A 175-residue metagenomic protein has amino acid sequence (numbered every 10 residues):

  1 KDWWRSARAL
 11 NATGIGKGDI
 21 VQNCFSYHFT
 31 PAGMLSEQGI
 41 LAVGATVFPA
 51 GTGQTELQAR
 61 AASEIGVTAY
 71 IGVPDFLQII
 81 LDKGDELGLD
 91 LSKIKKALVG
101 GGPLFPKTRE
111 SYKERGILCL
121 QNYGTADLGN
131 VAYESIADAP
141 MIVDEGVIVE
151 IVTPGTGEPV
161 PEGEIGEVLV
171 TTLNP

Functional and structural regions predicted by a protein language model:
D2-N11, I20-I79: AMP-binding/adenylate-forming
N11-I15, G39, G88-D90: Glycine-rich helix-loop-beta junction characteristic of Rossmann-like nucleotide cofactor-binding loops
K17-G18, I94: Phosphate-coordination loops involved in phosphoryl transfer and adenosine-cofactor binding
G18-I20, E167: Residues that mark the start of a beta-strand
V43-G44, I65, K93, E114-G116: Short, structured coil segments at secondary-structure junctions
A62-G66, D85-L87, E134-D138: Short low-complexity, flexible loop/linker segments enriched in glycine and/or proline with clustered acidic
V67-R109, L120-N130, V149-E150: Adenylate-forming
L104-P175: Conserved AMP-binding/adenylate-forming
